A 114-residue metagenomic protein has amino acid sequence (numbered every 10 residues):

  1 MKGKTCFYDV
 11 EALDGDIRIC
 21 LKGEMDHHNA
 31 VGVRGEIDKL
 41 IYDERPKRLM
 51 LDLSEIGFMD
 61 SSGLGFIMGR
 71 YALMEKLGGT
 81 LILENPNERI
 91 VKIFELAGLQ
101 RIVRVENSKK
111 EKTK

Functional and structural regions predicted by a protein language model:
M1-E55, A72-K114: STAS-like cytosolic regulatory interaction modules
G57-M59: Short, solvent-exposed loop/turn at the beta-strand->alpha-helix junction within individual leucine-rich repeat
I67-Y71: Histidine-anchored nucleotide/phosphate-binding helix
